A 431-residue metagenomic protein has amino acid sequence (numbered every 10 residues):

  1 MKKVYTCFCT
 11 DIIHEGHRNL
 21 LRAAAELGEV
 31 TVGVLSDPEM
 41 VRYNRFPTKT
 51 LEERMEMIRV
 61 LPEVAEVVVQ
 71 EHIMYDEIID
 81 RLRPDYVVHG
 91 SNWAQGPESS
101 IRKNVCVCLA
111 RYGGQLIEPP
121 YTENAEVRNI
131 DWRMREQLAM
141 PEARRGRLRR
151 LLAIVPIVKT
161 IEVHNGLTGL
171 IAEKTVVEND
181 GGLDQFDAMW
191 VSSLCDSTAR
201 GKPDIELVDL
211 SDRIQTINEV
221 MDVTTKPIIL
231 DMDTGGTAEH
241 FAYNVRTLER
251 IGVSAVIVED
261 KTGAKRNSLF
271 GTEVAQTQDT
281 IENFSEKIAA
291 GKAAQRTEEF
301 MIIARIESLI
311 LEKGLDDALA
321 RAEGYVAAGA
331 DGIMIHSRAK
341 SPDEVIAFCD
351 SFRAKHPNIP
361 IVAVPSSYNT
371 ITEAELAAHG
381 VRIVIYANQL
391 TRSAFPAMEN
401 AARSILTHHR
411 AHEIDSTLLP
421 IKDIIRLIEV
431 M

Functional and structural regions predicted by a protein language model:
M1-E142: Nucleotidyltransferase catalytic core that binds NTPs
L35, H72, N92, L194 (+3 more regions): Flexible loop residues that form catalytic and substrate-binding hotspots at small-molecule/glycan-binding clefts
L51-R54, V87-W93, R111, R133-P141 (+5 more regions): Short, structured secondary-structure boundary patches
I58, I79, I130, A172 (+2 more regions): Hydrophobic packing residues within well-ordered alpha-helices of enzyme cores
H89, I117-P119, V362-V364, V384-A387: Conserved active-site loop/cleft motifs that coordinate metal ions or position small ligands
P97-P119, S268-I281, D350-I361, R403-P420: Short acidic, glycine/proline-enriched helix-loop-strand junctions
T122-N124, R135-L148, L167, Q389-M431: Extended, intrinsically disordered, low-complexity segments
E142-S366, T370-I385, S393, N400: Alpha/beta enzyme core
